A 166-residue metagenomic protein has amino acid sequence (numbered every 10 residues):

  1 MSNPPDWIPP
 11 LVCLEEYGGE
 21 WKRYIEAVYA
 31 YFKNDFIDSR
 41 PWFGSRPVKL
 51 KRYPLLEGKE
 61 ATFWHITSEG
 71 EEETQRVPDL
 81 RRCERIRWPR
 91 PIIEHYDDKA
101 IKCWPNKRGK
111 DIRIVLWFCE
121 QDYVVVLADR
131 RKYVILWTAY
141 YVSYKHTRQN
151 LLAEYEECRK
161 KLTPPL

Functional and structural regions predicted by a protein language model:
M1-L166: Ribonuclease/tRNase effector modules and their secretory precursors
